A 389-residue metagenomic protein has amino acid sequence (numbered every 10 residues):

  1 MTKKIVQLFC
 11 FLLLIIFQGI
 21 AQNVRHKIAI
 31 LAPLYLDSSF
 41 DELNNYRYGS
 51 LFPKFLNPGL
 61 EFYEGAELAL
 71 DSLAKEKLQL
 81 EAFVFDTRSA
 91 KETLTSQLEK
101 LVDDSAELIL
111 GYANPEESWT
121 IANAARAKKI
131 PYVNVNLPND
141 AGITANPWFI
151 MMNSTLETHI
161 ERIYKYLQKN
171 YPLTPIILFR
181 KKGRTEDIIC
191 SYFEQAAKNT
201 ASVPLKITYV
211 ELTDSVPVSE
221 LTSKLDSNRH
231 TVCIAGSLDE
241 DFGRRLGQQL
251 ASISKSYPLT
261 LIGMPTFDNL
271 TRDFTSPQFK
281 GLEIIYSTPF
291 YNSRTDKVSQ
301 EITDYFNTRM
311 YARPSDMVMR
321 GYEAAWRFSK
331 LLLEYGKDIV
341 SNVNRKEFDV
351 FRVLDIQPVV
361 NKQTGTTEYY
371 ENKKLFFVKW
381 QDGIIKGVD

Functional and structural regions predicted by a protein language model:
M1-K27, Y132, L178, I385-D389: Bacterial Sec-dependent N-terminal signal peptides
A29, V102-N114, Y132-V135, P175-K181 (+3 more regions): Periplasmic-binding protein-like
D37-L56: A solvent-exposed, charged loop/short amphipathic helix patch at secondary-structure junctions
S50-A82: Signal peptide-proximal N-terminal region of secreted/periplasmic/extracellular or secretory-lumen proteins
K91-E107, V218-N228: Short, well-structured alpha-helical segments in soluble
L110-F179, G183-F193, N269-T271: Extracytoplasmic ligand/sensor domains, especially the bilobed periplasmic-binding protein
G247-R320: Extracellular/periplasmic periplasmic-binding protein-like sensory domains
Y311-S315, S329-I385: Segments of small-molecule ligand-sensing domains
